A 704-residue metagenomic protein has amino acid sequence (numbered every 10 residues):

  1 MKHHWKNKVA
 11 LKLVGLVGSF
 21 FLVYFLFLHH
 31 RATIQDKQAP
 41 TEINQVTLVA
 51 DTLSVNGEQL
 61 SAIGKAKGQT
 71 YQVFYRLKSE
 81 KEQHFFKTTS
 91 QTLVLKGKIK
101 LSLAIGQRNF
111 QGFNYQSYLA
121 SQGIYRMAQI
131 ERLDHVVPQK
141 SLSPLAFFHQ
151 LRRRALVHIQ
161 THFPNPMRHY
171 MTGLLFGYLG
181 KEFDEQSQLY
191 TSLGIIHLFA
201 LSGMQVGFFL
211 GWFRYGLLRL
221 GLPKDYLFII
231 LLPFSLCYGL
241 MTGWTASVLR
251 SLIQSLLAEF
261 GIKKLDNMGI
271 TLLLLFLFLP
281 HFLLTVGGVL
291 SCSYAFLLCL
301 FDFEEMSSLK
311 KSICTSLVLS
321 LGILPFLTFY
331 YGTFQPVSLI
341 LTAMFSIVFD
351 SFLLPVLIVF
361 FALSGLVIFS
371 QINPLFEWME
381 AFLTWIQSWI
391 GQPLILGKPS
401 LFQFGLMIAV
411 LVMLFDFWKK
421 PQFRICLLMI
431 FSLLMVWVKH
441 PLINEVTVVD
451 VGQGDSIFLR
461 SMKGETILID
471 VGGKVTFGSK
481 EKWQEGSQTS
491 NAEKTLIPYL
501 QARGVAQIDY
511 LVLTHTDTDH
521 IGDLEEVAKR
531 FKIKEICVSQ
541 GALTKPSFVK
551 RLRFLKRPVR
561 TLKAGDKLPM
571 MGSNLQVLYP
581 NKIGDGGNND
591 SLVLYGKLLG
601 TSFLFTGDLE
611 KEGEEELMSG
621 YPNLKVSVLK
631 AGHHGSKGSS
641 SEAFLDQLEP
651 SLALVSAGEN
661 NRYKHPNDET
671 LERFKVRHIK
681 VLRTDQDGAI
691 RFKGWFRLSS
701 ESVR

Functional and structural regions predicted by a protein language model:
M1-I34, V46, E304-V448, F458-R460 (+5 more regions): Transmembrane helix-bundle segments that form internal channels/tunnels in multi-pass membrane proteins, characterized
K2-H4, K8, L16-V17, Q186-L341 (+4 more regions): Hydrophobic alpha-helical transmembrane segments in multi-pass membrane proteins
F20-H197, K494-Q501, Q507, G541-L543 (+4 more regions): Membrane-interface helix/helix-cap signal primarily in integral membrane proteins
G123-S251, Y510, E535-V538, S602-F605 (+2 more regions): Aromatic-rich juxtamembrane segments at the membrane interface
A200-L201, T285, C292, L468-G472 (+6 more regions): Active-site neighborhood of phospho(di)ester-bond hydrolases with catalytic His/Asp-centered motifs
K398, G405-Q507, R553-K625, G688-R704: Core dinuclear metal-dependent hydrolase active-site scaffold
V512, T518-F554: Active-site HxH/HxHxD metal-binding segment of metal-dependent hydrolases
L513-T514, T518-V527, Y579-P666: Active-site-proximal loop/helix segments of hydrolase catalytic cores
